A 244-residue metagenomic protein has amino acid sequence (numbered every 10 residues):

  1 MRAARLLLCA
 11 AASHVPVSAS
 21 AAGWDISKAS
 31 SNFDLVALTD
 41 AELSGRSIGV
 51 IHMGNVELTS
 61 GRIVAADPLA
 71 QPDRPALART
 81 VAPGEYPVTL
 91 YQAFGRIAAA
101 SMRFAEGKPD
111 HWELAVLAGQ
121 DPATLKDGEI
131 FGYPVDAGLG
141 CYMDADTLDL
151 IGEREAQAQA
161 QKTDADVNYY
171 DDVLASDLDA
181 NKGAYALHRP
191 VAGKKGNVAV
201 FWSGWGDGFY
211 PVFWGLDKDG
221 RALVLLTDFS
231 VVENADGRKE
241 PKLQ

Functional and structural regions predicted by a protein language model:
R2-C9: Sec-dependent signal peptide recognition, specifically the positively charged N-region followed immediately by
A11-H14: Repetitive helical segments and hydrophobic/amphipathic motifs
P16-S18: N-terminal signal peptide c-region/cleavage motif recognized by signal peptidases
S20-Q244: Intrinsically disordered, low-complexity acidic regions enriched in Pro/Ser/Thr
